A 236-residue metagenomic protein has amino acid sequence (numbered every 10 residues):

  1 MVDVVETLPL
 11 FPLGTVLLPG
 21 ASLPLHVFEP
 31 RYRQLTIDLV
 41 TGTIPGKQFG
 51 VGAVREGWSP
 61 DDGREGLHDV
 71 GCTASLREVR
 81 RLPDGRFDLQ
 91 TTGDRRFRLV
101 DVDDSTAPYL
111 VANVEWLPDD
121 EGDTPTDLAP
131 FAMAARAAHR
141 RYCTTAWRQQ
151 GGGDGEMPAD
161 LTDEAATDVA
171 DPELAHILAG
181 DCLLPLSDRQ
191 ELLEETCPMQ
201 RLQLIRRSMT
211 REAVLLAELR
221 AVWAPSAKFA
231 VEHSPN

Functional and structural regions predicted by a protein language model:
M1-N236: N-terminal low-complexity, acidic/polar interaction/targeting segments
